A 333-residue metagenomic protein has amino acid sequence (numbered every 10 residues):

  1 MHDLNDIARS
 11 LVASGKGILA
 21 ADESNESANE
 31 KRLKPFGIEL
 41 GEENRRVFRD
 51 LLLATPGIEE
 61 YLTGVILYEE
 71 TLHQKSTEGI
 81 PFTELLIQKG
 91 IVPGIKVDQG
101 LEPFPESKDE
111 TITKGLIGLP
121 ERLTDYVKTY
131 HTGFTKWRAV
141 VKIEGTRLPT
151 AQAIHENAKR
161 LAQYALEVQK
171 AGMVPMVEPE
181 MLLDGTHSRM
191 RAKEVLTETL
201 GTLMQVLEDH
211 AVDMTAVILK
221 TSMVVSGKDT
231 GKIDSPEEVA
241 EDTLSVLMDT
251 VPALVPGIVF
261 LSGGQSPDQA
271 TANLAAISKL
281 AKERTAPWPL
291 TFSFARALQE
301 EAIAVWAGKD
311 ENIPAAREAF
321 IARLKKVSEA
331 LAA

Functional and structural regions predicted by a protein language model:
M1-H131, I143-T146, K232, P236 (+4 more regions): Alpha/beta catalytic barrel-like cores
D22, I95-G100, R138-K142, V177-E180 (+1 more regions): Short loop/turn segments at strand-loop or loop-helix junctions that form parts of catalytic or ligand-binding pockets
G41, W137, V177, L219 (+1 more regions): Conserved, mostly hydrophobic/aromatic
V92, V174, A216-I218, G257: Proline-centered loop/turn at the N-terminus of a beta-strand
I117-V206: Helix-rich catalytic cores of soluble enzyme domains
G133, M173, T215-V217, L290: The start of beta-strands in P-loop NTPase/AAA+ ATPase cores
L183-L254: Catalytic core of soluble alpha/beta enzymes
